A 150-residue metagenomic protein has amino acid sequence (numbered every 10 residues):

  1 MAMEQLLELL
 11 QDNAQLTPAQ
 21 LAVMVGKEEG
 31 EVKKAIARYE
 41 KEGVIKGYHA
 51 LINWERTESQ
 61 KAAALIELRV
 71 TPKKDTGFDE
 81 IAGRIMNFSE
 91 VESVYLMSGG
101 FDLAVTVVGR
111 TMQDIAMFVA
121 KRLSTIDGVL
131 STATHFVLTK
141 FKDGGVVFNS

Functional and structural regions predicted by a protein language model:
M1-S150: A compositional/biophysical signature of low hydrophobicity enriched in polar/charged and small residues
